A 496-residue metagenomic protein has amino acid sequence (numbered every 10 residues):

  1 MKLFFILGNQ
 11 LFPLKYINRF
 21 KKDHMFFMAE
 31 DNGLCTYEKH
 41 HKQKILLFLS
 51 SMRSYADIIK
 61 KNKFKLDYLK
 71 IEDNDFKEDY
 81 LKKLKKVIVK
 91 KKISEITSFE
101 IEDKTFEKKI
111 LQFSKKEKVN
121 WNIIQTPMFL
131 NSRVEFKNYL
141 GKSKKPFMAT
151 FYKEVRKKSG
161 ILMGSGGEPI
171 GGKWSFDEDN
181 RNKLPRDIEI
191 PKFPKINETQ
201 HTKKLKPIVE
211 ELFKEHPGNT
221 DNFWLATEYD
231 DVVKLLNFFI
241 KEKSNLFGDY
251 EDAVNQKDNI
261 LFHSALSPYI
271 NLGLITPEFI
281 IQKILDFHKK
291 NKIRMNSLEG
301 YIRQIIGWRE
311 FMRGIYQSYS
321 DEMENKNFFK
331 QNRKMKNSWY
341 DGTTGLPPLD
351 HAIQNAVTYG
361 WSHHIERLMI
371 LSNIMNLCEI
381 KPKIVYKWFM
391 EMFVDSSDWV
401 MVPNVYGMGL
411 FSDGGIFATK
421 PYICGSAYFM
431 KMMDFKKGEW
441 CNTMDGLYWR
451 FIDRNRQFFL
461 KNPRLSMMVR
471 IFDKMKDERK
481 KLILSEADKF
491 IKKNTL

Functional and structural regions predicted by a protein language model:
M1-I71: N-terminal beta-strand-loop-alpha-helix module at the start of alpha/beta ligand-binding or catalytic domains
F5-G8, A29-E30, L69-I71, S98-I101 (+3 more regions): Short His-Asn-centered micro-motif
L14-Y16, T36-E38, G248, E278-I280 (+1 more regions): Short helix/loop capping segments that flank catalytic or ligand/cofactor-binding pockets
H40-I88, E95, E100-T105, S143: N-terminal Rossmann-like or analogous alpha/beta NTP/dinucleotide-binding catalytic cores that position adenine
K77-L225, Y406: Beta-rich, aromatic/charged-enriched effector core domains that present basic-aromatic interfaces for binding
S159-Y301, F451-R454, F459-L496: Glycine/tryptophan-enriched, flexible segments
A265, I270, I275-T443: Active-site-proximal binding-pocket segments
D445-L447: Long, charge-rich alpha-helical interaction segments
